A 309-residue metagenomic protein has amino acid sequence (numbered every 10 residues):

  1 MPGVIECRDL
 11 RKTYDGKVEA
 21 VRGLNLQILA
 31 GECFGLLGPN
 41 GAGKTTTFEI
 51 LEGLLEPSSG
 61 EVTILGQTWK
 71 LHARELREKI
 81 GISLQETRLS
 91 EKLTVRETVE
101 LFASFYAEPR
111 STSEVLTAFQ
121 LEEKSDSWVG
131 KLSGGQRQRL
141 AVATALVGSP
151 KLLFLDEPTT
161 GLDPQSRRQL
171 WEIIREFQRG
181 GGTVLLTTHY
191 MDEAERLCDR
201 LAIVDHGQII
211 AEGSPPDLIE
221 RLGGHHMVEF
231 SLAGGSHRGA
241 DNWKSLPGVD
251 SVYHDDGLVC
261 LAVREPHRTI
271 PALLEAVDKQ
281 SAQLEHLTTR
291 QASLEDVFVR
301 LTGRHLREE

Functional and structural regions predicted by a protein language model:
P2-C7, K12-A211: ABC transporter nucleotide-binding domains
W69, F105, A233-G235, P266 (+1 more regions): Short beta->alpha junction loops/turns
R77, G81, L116, I219 (+2 more regions): Conserved protein kinase catalytic domain
G81, A103, A107, E220-G224 (+3 more regions): A generic structural signal for secondary-structure junctions that act as hinges or helix/strand caps at the edges
E172-R264: ABC transporter nucleotide-binding domain
P266-E309: C-terminal coupling/interaction segments
